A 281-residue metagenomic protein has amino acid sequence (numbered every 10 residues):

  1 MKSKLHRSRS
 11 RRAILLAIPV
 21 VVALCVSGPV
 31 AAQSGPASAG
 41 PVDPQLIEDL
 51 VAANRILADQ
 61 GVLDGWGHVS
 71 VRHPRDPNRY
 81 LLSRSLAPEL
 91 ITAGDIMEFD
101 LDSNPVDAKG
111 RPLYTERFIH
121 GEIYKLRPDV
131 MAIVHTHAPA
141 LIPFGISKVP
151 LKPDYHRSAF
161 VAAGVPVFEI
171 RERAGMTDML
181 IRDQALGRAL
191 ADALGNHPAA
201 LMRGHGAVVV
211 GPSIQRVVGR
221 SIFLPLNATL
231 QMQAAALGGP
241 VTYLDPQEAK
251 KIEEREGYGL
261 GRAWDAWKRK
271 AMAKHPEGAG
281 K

Functional and structural regions predicted by a protein language model:
K2-I18: Bacterial N-terminal signal peptides that target proteins for export
L5-R7, L24, A31: Intrinsic disorder/low-complexity segments
S8, I18-V20, G257-G261: Low-complexity, intrinsically disordered regions enriched in charged/polar residues
L16-S27: Bacterial N-terminal signal peptides
A32-K281: Glycine-rich flexible loops
